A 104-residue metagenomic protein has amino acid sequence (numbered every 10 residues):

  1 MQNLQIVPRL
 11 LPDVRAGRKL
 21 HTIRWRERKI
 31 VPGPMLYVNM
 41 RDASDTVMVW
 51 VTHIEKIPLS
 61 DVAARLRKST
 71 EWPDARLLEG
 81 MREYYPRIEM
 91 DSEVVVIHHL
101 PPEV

Functional and structural regions predicted by a protein language model:
M1-V104: Structured alpha/beta reader/binder surfaces that contact nucleic acids or chromatin modification marks
